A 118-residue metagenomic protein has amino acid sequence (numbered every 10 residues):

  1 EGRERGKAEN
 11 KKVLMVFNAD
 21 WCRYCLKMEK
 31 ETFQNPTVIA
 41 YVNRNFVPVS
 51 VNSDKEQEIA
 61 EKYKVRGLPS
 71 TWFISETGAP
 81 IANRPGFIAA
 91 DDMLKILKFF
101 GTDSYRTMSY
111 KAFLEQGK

Functional and structural regions predicted by a protein language model:
E1-K12, V42: A short beta-strand-turn-helix
E9-C22, P48: Short active-site neighborhood of thiol/selenol oxidoreductases, capturing the structured segment around
F17, F33-Q57: Thiol-based oxidoreductase modules, predominantly thioredoxin-like and allied folds used for disulfide exchange
F17-A19, V51-S53, I74, P85-F87: Active-site-proximal beta-strand/loop segments in catalytic clefts of secreted hydrolases
F17-F33: Conserved redox-active cysteine motifs that mediate thiol-disulfide chemistry, especially di-cysteine Cys-X(1-2)-Cys
E31, G67-A112: Non-catalytic, surface beta->alpha helical segment in thiol-disulfide oxidoreductase systems
K62-V65: A short glycine-leucine-enriched loop at secondary-structure breakpoints that most characteristically corresponds
E115-K118: Short, solvent-exposed mixed-charge patches
